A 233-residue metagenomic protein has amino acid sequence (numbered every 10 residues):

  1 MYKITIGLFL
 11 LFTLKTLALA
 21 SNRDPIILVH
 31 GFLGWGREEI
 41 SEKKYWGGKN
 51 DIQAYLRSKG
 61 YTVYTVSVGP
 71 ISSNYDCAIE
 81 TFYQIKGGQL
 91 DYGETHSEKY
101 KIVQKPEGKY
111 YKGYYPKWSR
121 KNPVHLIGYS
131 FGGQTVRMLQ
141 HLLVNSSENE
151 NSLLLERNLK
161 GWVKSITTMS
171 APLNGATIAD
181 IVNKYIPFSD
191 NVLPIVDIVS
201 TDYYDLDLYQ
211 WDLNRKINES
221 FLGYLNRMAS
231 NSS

Functional and structural regions predicted by a protein language model:
Y2-A20: Classical Sec-dependent N-terminal signal peptides that target proteins to the secretory pathway
A20-S21, S119, E156-G161: Short, conserved loop/helix-junction motifs that constitute active-site signature segments in enzyme catalytic cores
S21-V124: Active-site catalytic motif of lipid deacylating hydrolases and related acyltransferases
V29-H30, Y129-S130, S170: The conserved beta1-alpha1 loop
T65, S73, F131, L154 (+1 more regions): Conserved active-site regions of diverse hydrolases
F82, R137-H141: Short, hydrophobic alpha-helix immediately C-terminal to the catalytic nucleophile
G128-G132, V136: Gly/Ala-rich beta-loop-alpha elbow adjacent to hydrolase catalytic centers
H141-L142, S147-S233: Helical cap/lid subdomain of alpha/beta-hydrolase-fold lipid enzymes that gates access to the catalytic pocket
